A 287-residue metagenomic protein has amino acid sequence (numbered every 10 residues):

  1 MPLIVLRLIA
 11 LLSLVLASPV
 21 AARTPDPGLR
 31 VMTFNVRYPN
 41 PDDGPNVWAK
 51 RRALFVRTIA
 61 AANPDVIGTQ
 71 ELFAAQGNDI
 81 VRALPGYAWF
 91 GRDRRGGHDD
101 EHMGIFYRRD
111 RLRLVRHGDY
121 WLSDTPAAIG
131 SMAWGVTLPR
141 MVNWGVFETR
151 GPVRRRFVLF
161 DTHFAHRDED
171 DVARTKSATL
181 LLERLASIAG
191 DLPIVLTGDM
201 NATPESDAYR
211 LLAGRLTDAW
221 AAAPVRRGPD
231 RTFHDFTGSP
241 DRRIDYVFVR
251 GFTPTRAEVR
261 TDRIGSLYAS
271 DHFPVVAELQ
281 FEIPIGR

Functional and structural regions predicted by a protein language model:
P2-L11: Sec-dependent signal peptide recognition, specifically the positively charged N-region followed immediately by
L12, L16-A83, R94-E101, T175 (+2 more regions): N-terminal, active-site-proximal structural segment of metallo-dependent hydrolase catalytic domains
G28-V36, F55-I80, F106, G145 (+6 more regions): Active-site beta-strand/loop signature of hydrolases that rely on acidic residues for catalysis
T33-A53, L122-L138, A165-D170: Acidic/histidine-rich helix-loop elements that form or flank divalent-metal/phosphate-binding sites at the catalytic
V36-P39, L72-Q76, R94-H98, R111-L112 (+5 more regions): Solvent-exposed loop/turn segments at secondary-structure junctions within structured extracellular/periplasmic domains
V66-R156, E258-R260: Structured beta-strand-rich core segments of catalytic domains in phosphoester-bond hydrolases
R111, V146, V172, K176-T179 (+2 more regions): Metal-dependent phosphoester-hydrolase catalytic domains
T137-P139, T149-T175, T179, S187: Metal-dependent phosphoester/phosphodiester hydrolase catalytic core
